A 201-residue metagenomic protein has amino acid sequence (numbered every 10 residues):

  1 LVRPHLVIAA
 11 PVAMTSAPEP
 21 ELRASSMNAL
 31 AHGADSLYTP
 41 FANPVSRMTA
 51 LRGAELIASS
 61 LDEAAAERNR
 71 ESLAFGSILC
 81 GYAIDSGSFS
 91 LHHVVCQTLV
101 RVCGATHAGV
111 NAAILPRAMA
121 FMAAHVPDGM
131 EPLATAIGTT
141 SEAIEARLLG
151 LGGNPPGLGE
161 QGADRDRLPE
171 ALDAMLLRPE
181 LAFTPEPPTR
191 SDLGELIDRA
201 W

Functional and structural regions predicted by a protein language model:
L1-G87: Carboxylate- and glycine-rich phosphate/diphosphate-binding segment that chelates Mg2+/Mn2+
L30-A34, L73-G81, L115, L148 (+2 more regions): Short alpha-helical scaffolding segments that buttress acidic/His motifs in well-ordered protein cores
P40-T49, E63-S72, G87-H92, P155-Q161 (+2 more regions): Flexible, glycine/charged-enriched surface loops at secondary-structure junctions
M48-R52, L56, S72-F75, V94-Q97 (+3 more regions): Amphipathic alpha-helical interaction segments
G81-A108, R178-E180: Glycine-rich phosphate/pyrophosphate-binding beta-alpha loops
T98-L158: Active-site pocket-lining segment
M130, A136-W201: C-terminal charged capping/lid subdomain of soluble metabolic enzymes
